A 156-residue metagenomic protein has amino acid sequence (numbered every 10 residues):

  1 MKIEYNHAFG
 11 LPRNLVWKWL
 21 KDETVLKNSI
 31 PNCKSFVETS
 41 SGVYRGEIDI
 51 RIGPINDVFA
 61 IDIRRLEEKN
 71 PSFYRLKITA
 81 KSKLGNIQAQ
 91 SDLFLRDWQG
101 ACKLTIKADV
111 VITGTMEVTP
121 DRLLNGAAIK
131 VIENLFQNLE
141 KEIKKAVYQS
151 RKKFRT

Functional and structural regions predicted by a protein language model:
M1-V43, E47-D49: Hydrophobic ligand-binding cavity/cleft-lining segments
K2-N6, V43-R45, A60, F73 (+2 more regions): Intrinsic-disorder/low-complexity, polar/charged segments enriched in Ser/Thr/Lys/Arg/Asp/Glu/Gln
H7, K34, A60-E67, I78 (+1 more regions): Hydrophobic/aromatic beta-strand elements that line small-molecule binding cavities or substrate pockets in beta-rich
F9, I52-P54, K69, S82-L84 (+1 more regions): A generic beta-sheet turn/junction motif
V16-L20, L26, R65, L76 (+2 more regions): Hydrophobic pocket/interface hotspot
V37-T79, N134: Glycine-rich portal/gate segments that line the openings of hydrophobic small-molecule binding cavities
A80-A127: Beta-strand/loop substructures that line and gate deep hydrophobic ligand-binding cavities in soluble
M116-T156: A conserved amphipathic terminal alpha-helix motif
